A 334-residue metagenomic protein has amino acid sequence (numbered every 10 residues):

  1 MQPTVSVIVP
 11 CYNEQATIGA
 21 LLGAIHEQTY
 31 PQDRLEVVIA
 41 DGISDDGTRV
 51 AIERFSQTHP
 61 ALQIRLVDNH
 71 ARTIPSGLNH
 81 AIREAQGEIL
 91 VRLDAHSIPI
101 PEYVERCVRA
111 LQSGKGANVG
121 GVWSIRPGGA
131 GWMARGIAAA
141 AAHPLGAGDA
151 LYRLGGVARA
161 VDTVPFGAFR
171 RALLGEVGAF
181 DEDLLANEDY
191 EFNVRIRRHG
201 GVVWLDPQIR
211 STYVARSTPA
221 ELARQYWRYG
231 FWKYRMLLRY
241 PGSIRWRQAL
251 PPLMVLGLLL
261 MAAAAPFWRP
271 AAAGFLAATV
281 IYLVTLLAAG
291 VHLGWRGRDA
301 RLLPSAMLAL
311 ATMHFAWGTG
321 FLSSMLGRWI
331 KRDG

Functional and structural regions predicted by a protein language model:
M1-E27: N-proximal low-complexity "stem/linker" segments adjacent to membrane-targeting elements
P3-S6, E36, E191: Cell-envelope/extracellular polymer assembly enzymes that use nucleotide-activated donors
D41-V50, A71, D94-I98: A conserved acidic beta->alpha catalytic loop
D68-A85, R106, V161-V164: Glycine-rich, basic loop-to-helix element that forms the pyrophosphate-binding segment of sugar-nucleotide handling
L90: Short aromatic/hydrophobic "clamp" motif used to bind/position activated sugar donors
P101-R135, A139, R210, V214: Conserved donor NDP-sugar-binding/catalytic core segment of glycosyltransferases
D181-I244: Catalytic donor/gating beta->alpha subdomain of glycosyltransferases that bind UDP-sugars
M254-I330: Membrane-embedded multi-pass helical conduit in multi-pass membrane proteins, especially envelope-biosynthetic
